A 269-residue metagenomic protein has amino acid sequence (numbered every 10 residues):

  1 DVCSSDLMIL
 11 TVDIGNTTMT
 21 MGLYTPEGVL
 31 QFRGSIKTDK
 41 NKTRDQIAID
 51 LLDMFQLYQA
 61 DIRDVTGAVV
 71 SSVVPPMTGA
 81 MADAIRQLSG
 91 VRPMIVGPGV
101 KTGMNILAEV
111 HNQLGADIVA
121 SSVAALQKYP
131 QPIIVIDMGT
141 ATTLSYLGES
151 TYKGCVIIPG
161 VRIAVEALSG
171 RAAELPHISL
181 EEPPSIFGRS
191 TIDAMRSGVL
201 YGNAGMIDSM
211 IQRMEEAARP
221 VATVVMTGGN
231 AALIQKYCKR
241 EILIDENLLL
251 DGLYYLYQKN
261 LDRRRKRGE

Functional and structural regions predicted by a protein language model:
D1-S4: Short, small-residue-biased leader/transition segments that mark boundaries at the very start of proteins
I9-D13, V69, I133-D137, V225: Short glycine-aspartate micro-motif
I9-D53, T151-A172, P176, E182: Short glycine-rich, Thr/Ser-proximal phosphate-binding strand/loop in the N-terminal lobe of ATP-dependent enzymes
I9-T11, T38, V165-E269: ATP-binding/phosphotransfer module of carbohydrate and carboxylate kinases, centering on a glycine-rich
L51-G67, M210-A222: Phosphate/pyrophosphate-binding loops at sites that engage ATP/ADP/AMP, CoA/4′-phosphopantetheine, polyphosphate
F55-Q59, R63-R86: Phosphate-bearing ligand-interacting subdomains that bind or position ATP/ADP/UDP/GDP/NAD(P) or nucleotide-linked
R63-V73, R92-M94, A218-G229: Short glycine-rich phosphate-binding loop at a beta-alpha junction
A82-D83, V91-I95, V100-R171, Y201-I211: Phosphate-binding/catalytic loop of phosphoryl-transfer enzymes
